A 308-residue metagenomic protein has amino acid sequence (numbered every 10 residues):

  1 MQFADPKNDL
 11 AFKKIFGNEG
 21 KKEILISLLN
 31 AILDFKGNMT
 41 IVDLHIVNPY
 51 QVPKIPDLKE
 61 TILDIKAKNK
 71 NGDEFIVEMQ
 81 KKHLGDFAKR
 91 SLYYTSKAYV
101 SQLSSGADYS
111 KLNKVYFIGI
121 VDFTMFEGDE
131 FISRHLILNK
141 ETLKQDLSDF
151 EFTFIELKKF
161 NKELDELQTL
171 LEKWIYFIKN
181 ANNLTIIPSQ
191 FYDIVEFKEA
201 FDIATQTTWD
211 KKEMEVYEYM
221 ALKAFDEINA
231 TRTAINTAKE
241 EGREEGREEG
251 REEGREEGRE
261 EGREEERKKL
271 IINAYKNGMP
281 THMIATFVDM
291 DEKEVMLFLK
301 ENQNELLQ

Functional and structural regions predicted by a protein language model:
M1-Q308: Elongated, amphipathic alpha-helical interaction scaffolds
